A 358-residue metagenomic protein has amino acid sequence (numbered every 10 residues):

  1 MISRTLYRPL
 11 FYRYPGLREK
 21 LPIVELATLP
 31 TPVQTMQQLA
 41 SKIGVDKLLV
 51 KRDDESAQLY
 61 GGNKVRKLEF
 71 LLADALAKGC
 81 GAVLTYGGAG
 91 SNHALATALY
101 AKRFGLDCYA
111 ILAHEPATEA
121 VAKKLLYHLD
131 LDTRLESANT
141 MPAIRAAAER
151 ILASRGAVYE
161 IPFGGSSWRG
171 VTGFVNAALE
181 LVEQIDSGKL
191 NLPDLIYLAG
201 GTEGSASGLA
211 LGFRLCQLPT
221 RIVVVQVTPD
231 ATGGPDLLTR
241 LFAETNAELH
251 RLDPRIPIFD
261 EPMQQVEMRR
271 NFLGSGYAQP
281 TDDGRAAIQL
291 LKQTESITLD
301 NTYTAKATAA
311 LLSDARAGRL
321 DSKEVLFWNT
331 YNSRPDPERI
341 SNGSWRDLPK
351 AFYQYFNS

Functional and structural regions predicted by a protein language model:
M1-S358: PLP-dependent amino-acid enzyme catalytic core
